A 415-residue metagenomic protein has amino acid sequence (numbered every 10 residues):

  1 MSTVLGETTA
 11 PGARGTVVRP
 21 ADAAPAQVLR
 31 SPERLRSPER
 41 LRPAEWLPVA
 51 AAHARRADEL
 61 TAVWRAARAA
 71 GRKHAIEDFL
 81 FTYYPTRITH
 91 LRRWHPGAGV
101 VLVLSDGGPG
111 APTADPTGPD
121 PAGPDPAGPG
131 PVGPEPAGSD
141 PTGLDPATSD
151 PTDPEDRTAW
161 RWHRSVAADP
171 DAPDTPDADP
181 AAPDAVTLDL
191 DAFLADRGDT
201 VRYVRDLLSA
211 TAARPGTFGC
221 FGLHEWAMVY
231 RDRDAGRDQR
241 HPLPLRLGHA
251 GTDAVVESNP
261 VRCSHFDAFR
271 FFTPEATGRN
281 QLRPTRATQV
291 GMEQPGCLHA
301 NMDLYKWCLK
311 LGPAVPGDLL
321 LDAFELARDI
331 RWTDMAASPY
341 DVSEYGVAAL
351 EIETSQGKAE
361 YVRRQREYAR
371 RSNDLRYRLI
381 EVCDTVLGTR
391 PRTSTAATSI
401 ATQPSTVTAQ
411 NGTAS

Functional and structural regions predicted by a protein language model:
S2-D115, D145, D150-L207, Y345-A396: Active-site acidic/histidine clusters and adjacent loop/turn architecture that either coordinate catalytic ions
D115-D150: Acidic, glycine-centered low-complexity repeats within long intrinsically disordered regions
P136, E225, P404: Cationic, low-complexity basic patches in intrinsically disordered or flexible, solvent-exposed regions
V166, D184-T288: A contiguous catalytic/ligand-binding core that recognizes phosphate-bearing ligands
P284, G291-A396, A414-S415: Charged low-complexity "KEKE/polyampholyte" interaction tracts
